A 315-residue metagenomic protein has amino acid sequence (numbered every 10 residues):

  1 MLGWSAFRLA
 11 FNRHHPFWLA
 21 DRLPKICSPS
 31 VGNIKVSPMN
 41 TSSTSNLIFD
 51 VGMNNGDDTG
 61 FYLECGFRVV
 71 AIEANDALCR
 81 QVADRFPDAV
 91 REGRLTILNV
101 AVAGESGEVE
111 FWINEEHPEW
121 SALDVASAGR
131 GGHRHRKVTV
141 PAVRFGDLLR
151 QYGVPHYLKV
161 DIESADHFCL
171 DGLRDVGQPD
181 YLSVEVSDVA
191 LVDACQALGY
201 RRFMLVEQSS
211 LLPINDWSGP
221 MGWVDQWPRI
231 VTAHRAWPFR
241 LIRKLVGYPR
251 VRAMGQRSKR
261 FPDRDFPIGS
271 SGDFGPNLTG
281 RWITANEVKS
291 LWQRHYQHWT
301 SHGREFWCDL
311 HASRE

Functional and structural regions predicted by a protein language model:
L2-E315: Phosphate/nucleotide-binding beta-alpha loop and adjacent structural elements of enzyme active sites
